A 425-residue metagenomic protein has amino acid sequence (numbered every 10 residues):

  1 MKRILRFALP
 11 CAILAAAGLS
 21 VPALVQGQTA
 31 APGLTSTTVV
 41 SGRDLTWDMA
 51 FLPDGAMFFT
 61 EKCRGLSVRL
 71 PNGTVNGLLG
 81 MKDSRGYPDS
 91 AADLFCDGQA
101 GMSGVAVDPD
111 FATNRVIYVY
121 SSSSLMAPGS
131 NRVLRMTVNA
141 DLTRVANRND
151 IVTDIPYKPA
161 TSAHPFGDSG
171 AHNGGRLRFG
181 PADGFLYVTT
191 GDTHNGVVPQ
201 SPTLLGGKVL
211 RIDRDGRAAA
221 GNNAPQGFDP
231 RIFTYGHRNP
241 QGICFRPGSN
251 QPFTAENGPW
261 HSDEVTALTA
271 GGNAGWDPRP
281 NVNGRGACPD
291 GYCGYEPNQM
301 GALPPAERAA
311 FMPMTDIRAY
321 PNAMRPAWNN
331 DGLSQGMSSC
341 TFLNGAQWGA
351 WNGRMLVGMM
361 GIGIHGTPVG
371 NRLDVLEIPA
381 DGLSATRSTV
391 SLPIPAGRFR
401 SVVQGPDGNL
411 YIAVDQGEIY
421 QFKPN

Functional and structural regions predicted by a protein language model:
M1-R6, G363: Positively charged n-region of N-terminal signal peptides that target proteins for export
K2, A23-Q28: Enriched but not universal
A8-S20: Bacterial N-terminal signal peptides
Q26-V197, F245, N250-G258, L333-D381 (+1 more regions): Acidic, Gly/Ser/Thr-rich repeat motifs that build Ca2+-stabilized beta-propeller blades
G86-C96, A100-M102, D110-A112, D192-S388 (+1 more regions): Beta-propeller domain segments
L177, P240, V402: Conserved RecA-like P-loop NTPase ATPase core
S384-G405: Conserved blade-ending motifs and adjacent loop-strand segments that build the rim/top face of beta-propeller domains
